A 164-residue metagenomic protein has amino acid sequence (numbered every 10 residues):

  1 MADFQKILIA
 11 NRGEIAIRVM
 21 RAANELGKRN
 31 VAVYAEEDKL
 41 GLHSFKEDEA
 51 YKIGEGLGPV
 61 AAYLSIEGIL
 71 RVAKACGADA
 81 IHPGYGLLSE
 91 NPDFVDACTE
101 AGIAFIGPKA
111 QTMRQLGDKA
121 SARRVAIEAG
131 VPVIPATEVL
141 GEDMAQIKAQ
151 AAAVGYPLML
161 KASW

Functional and structural regions predicted by a protein language model:
M1-W164: N-terminal beta-alpha lobe that positions the nucleotide/phosphoryl donor in ATP/NTP-coupled carboxylate activation
